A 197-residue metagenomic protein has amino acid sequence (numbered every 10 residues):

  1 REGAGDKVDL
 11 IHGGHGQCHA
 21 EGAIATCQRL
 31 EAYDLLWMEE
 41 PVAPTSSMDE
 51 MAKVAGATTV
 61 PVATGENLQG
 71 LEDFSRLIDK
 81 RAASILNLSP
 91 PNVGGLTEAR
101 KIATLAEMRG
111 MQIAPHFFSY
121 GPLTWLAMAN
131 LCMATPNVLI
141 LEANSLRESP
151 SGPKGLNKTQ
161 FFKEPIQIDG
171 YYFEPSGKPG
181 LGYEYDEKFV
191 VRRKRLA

Functional and structural regions predicted by a protein language model:
R1-K53, A57: Metal-dependent enolase-superfamily TIM-barrel catalytic cores that perform enediolate-based chemistry
I11, Y172-P175: Generic recognition of long tandem-repeat/solenoid scaffolds
Q28, D34, V42-A63, L68-Y172: Shared catalytic-loop signature of beta/alpha-barrel
S176-A197: Extended hydrophobic packing segments that form well-structured cores
